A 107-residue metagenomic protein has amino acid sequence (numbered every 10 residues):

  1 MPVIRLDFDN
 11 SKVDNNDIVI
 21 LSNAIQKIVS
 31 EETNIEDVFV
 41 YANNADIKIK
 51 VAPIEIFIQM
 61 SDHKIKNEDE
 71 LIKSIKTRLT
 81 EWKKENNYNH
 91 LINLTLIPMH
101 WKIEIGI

Functional and structural regions predicted by a protein language model:
M1-P2, N10-A42, E81: N-proximal, solvent-exposed amphipathic alpha-helical segments enriched in charged/polar residues
M1-R5, T33-M60: Short edge beta-strands and adjacent turn/loop segments
F8-V13, Q59-H63: Short coil/turn segments at secondary-structure junctions
S11, A45-I47, M99: Residue-level marker for beta-strand->alpha-helix junctions and adjacent short loops that shape enzyme
V19, S61-D69, K73, P98-I107: Mobile acidic interaction elements
D37-A42, K84-K102: A short amphipathic beta-strand at an alpha->beta junction
K50-K84: Mid-chain, well-packed structural core segment of small domains
